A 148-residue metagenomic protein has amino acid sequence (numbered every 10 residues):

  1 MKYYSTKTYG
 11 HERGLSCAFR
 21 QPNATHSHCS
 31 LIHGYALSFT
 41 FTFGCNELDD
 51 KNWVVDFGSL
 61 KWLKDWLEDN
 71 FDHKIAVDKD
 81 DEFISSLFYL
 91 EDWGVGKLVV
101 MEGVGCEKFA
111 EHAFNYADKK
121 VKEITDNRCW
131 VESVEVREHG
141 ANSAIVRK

Functional and structural regions predicted by a protein language model:
M1-K148: Charge-rich, low-complexity N-terminal segments
